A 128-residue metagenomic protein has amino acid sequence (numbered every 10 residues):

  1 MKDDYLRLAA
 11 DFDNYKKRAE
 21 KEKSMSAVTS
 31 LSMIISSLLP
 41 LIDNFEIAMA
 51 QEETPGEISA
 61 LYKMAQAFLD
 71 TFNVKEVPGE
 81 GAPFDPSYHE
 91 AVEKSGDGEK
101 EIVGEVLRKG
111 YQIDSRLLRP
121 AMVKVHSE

Functional and structural regions predicted by a protein language model:
M1-L39: Charge-rich, N-proximal long alpha-helical rod segments
D43-E128: Structured alpha/beta interaction-core segments
